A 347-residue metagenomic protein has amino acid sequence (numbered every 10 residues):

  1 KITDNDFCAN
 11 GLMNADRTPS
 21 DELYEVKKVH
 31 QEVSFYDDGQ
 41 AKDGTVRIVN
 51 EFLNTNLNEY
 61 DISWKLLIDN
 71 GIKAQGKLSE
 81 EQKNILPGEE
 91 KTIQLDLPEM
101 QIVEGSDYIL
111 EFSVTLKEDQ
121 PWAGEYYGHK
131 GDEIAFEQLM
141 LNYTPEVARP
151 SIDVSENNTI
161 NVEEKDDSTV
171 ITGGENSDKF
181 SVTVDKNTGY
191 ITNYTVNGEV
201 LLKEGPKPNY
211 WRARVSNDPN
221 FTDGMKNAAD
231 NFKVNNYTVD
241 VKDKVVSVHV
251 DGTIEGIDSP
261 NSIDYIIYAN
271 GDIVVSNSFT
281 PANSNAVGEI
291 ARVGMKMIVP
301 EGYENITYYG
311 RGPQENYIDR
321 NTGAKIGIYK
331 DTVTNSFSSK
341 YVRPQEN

Functional and structural regions predicted by a protein language model:
K1-V46, F52-N58, S63-Q75: Extended substrate-binding grooves/exosites of carbohydrate-active enzymes
E32-F35, R47-N50, G76-E81, I93-P98 (+2 more regions): Short structured motifs
I48-F52, L66, L97, V114 (+2 more regions): Hydrophobic beta-strand positions in extracellular immunoglobulin-like domains
E51-N56, E118, N283-N285: Short, acidic/polar linear motifs in exposed loop/turn regions
K65-V114, W122-G124: Intrinsically disordered, low-complexity Pro/Gly/Ser/Thr-rich segments with frequent PxxP/GP/PP motifs and embedded
D96-G105, Q120, M140-N347: Beta-strand/loop-rich accessory regions of lumenal/periplasmic or secreted enzymes, predominantly carbohydrate-active
Q120-I134, V287: Beta-sandwich strand segments
